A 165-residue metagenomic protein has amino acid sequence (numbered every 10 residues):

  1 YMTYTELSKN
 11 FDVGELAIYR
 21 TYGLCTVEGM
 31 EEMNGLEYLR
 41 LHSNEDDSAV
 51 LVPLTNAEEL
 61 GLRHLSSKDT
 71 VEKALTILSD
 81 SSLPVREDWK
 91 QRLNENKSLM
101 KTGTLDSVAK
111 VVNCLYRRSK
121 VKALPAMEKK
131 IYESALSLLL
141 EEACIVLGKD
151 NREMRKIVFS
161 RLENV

Functional and structural regions predicted by a protein language model:
Y1-L62: A positional/architectural concept
A57-V165: Charge/polar-rich, low-complexity and marginally structured segments
